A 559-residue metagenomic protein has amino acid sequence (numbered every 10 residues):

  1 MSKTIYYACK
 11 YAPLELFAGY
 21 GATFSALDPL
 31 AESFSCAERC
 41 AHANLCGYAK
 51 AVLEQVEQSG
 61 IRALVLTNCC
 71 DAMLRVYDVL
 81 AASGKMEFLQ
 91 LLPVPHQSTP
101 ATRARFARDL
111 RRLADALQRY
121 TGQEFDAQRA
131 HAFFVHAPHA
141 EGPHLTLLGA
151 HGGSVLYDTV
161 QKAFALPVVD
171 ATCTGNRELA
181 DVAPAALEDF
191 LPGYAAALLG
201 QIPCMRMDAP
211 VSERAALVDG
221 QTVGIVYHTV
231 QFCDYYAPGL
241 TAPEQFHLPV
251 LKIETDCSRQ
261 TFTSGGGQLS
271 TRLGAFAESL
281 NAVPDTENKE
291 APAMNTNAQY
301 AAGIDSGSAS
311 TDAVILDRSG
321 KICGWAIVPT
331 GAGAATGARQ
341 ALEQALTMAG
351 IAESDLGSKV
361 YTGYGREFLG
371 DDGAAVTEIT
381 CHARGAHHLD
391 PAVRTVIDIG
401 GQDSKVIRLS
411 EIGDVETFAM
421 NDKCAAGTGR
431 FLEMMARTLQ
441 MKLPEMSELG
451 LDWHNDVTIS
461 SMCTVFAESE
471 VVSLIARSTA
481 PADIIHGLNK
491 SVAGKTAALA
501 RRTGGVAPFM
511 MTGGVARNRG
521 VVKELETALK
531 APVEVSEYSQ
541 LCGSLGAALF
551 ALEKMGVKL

Functional and structural regions predicted by a protein language model:
M1-A301, S319, C424-F431, K558: An N-terminal assembly and electron-transfer interface module characteristic of large anaerobic redox and radical
L248-D256, E378-I379, E526-L545: Conserved phosphate-binding/catalytic loops in two-lobed NTP-binding clefts
N295-S319, V393-G413: Gly/Thr-rich phosphate-binding beta-strand-loop-beta motif of the actin/hexokinase/Hsp70
G303-T336, Q344, V415-K423: Short glycine-rich, Thr/Ser-proximal phosphate-binding strand/loop in the N-terminal lobe of ATP-dependent enzymes
T330-A334, E411-N455, L549: Glycine-rich phosphate-binding loop plus the immediately following alpha-helix
Y364, G504-A528, S539-G543: Glycine-rich phosphate-binding loops at beta-strand->alpha-helix junctions
G429-L432, S536-L559: Glycine-rich phosphate-binding/hydrolytic loop that grips phosphoryl groups
A467-A500, Q540: Adenine-nucleotide phosphate-binding core of ATP-dependent small-molecule kinases
